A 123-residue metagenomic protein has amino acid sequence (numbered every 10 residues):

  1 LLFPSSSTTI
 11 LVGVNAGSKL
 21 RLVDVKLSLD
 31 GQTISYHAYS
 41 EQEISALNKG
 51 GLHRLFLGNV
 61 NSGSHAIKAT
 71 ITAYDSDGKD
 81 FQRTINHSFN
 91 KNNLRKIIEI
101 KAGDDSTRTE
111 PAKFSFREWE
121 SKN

Functional and structural regions predicted by a protein language model:
L1-N123: Short loop/turn and low-complexity linker motifs enriched in small/turn-promoting residues
